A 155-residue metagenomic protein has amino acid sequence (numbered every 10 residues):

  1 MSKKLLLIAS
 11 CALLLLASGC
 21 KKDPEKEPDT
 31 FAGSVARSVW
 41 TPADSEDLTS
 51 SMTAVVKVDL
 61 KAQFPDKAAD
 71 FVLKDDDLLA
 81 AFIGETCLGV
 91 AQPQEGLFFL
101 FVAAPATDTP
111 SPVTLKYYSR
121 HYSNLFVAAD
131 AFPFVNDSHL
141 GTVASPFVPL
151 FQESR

Functional and structural regions predicted by a protein language model:
M1-S18: Sec-dependent bacterial lipoprotein signal peptides
A17-T41: Bacterial Sec-dependent N-terminal signal peptides
R37-V39, D130-R155: Extracellular beta-sheet/turn segments enriched in Thr/Pro/Gly and aliphatic residues
A43-D70: Short amphipathic, basic-aromatic surface patches that mediate peripheral association with negatively charged
F71-D77: Short proline/glycine-enriched turn/loop motifs at strand-loop junctions of beta-rich domains
D77-S111: Tryptophan-paired
Y117-A128: Short acidic/polar inter-strand loop motif in beta-rich domains
